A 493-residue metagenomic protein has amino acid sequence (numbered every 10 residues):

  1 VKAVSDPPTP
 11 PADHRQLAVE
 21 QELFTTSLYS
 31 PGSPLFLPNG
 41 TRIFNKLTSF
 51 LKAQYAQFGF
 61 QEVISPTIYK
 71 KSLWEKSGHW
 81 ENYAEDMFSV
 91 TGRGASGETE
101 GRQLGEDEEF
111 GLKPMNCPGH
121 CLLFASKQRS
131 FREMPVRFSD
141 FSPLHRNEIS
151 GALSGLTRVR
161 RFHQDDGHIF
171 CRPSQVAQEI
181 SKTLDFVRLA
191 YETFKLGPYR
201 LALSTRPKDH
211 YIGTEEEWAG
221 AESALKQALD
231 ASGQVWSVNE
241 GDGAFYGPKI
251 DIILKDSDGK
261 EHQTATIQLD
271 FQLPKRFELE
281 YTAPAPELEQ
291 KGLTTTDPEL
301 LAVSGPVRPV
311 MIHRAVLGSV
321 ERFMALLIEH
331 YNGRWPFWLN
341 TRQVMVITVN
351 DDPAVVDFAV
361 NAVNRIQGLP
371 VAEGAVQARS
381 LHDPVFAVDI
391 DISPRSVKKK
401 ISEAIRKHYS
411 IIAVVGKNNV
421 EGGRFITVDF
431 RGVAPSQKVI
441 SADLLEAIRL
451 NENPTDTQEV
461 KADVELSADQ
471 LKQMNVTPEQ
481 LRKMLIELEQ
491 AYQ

Functional and structural regions predicted by a protein language model:
V1-Q493: NTP/phosphate- and nucleic-acid-binding module
